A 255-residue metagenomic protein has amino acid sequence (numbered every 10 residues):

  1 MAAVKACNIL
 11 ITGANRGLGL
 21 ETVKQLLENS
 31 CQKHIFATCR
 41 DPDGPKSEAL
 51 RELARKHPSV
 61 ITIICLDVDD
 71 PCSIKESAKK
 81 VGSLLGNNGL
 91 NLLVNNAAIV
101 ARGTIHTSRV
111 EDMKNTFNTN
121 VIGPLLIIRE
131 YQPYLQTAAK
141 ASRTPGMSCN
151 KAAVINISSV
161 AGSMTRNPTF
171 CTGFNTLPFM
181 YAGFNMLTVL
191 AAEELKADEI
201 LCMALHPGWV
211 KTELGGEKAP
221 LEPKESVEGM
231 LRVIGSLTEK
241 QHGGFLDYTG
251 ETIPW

Functional and structural regions predicted by a protein language model:
A2-F36: Canonical Rossmann dinucleotide-binding motif of NAD(H)/NADP(H)-dependent dehydrogenases/reductases, specifically
T12, N88-A98, N120, N156-S158 (+1 more regions): Rossmann-fold scaffold of SDR-type NAD(P)-dependent oxidoreductases
G44, L66-K79, V110: The beta1-alpha1 cofactor-binding region of Rossmann-like NAD(H)/NADP(H)-dependent oxidoreductases
L53-C72: Rossmann-fold cofactor-recognition segment
P58-T62, K80-L93, A101, E239: A glycine-rich helix->loop->beta "capping" turn within Rossmann-like NAD(P)(H)-dependent oxidoreductase domains
S73-E76, G123-E130: Conserved mid-core alpha-helix of short-chain dehydrogenase/reductase
I99, T104-I122, Q132-K196: Catalytic loop of short-chain dehydrogenase/reductase
A197, A204-P207, T212, G216-W255: C-terminal helical subdomain
